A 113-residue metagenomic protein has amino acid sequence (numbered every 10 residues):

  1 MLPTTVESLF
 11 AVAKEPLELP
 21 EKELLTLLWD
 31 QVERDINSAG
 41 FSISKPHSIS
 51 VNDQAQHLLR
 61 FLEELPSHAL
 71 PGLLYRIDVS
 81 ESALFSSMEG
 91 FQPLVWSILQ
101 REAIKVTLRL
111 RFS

Functional and structural regions predicted by a protein language model:
M1-Q31: N-terminal leader/targeting peptides and immediately adjacent processing regions
P3-E7, G40, P46, R76: Intrinsically disordered, low-complexity regions
E18, K22, S48, M88 (+1 more regions): Conserved phosphate/pyrophosphate-binding and hydrolysis machinery centered on Walker-type P-loop NTPases, extending
L27, Q31-G72: Amphipathic alpha-helical interaction modules
P46, S50, L73-R76, M88 (+1 more regions): Residue-level signal for alpha-helical context at structural boundaries
Q56-V95: Amphipathic protein-protein interaction modules
L84-S113: Amphipathic alpha-helical binding modules
